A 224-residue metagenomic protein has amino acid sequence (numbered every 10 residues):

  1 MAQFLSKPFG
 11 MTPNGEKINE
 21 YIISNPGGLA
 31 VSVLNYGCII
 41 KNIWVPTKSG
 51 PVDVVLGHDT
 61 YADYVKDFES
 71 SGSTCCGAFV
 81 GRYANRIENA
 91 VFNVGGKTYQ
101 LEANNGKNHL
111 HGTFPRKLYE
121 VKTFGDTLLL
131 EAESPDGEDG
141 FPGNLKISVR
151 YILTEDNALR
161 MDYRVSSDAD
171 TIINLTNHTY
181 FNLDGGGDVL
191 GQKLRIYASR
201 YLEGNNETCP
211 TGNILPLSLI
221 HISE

Functional and structural regions predicted by a protein language model:
A2-K17, I22-P26, K97-T98, E102-D156: Extended, loop-rich substrate-binding clefts of extracytoplasmic carbohydrate-active enzymes
Q3-L5, A30-S32, G37-V45, P51-D53 (+3 more regions): Short, well-ordered strand-loop elements centered on a beta-strand within folded domains, enriched for acidic residues
K7-Y61, E88-V94, T98-Y99: Beta-strand-rich N-terminal accessory domains
S24-N25, L29-I39, E133-G185: Acidic, contiguous internal or C-terminal segments within carbohydrate-active enzymes that form a structured patch used
K41-P46, L110-F114, D139-G143, D170-L175 (+2 more regions): A short, polar/proline- and glycine-enriched secondary-structure boundary/capping micro-motif
V52-F114, C209-P216: Active-site loop/turn microenvironments that scaffold catalytic and metal-binding pockets
G187-L219: A conserved active-site cap/scaffold subdomain adjacent to cofactor or substrate pockets
I220-E224: Conserved small/polar residues in nucleotide/adenosyl-binding loops
